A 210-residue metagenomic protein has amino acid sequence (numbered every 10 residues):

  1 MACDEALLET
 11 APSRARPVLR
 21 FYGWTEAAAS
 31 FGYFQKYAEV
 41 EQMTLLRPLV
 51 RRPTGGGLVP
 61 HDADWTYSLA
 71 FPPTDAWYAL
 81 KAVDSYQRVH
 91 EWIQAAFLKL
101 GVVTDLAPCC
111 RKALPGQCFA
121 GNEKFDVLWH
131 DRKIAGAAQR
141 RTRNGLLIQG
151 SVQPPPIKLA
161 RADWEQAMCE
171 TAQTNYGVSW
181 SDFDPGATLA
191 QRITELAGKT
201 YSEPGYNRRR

Functional and structural regions predicted by a protein language model:
M1-T44, R51-R52, Q173-R210: Active-site loop/lid in soluble adenylation, ligation, and acyl-transfer enzymes
T25, D62, W129-D131, R143: Short acidic-glycine loop/turn motifs at beta-strand connectors
E26, T44, P60-T66, N122 (+1 more regions): Short connector loops at helix/strand junctions that flank enzyme active sites, especially segments positioning acidic
Q35-G55, Y78-L80, D84, R88-V89: Short acidic (Asp/Glu) patches
P53-A76, I148: Residues forming anionic-ligand binding surfaces in small-molecule and nucleic-acid pockets of primarily soluble enzymes
L69-Y86, G150-K158: Short histidine-centered catalytic/ligand-binding loop motif
V89-A113, A137-R210: Long, positively charged amphipathic alpha-helical accessory segments at protein N-termini or as interdomain linkers
G121-A138: Aromatic/basic-lined ligand-recognition segments that form π-stacking hydrophobic pockets flanked by Lys/Arg to engage
